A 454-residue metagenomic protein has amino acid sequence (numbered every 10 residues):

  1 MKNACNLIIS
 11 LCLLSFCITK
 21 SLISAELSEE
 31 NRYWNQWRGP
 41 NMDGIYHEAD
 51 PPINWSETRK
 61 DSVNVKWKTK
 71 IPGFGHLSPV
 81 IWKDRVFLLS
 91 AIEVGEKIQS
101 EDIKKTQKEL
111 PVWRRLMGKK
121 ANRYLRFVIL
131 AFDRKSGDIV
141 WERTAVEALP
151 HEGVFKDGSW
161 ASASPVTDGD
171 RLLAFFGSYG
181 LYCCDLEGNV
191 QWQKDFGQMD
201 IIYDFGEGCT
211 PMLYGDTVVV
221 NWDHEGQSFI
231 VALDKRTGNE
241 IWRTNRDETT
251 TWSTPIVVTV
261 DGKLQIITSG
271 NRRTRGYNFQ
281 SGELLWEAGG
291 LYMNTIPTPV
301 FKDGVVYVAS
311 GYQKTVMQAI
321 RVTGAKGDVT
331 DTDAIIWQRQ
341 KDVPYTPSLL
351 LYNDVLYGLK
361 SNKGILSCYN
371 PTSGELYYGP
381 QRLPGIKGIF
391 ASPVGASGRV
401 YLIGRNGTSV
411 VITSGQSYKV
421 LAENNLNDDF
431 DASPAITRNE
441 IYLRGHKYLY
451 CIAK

Functional and structural regions predicted by a protein language model:
M1-I9: Bacterial N-terminal signal peptides that target proteins for export
I8-S21: Bacterial N-terminal signal peptides
I23-K454: Noncatalytic, solvent-exposed loop/strand surfaces of beta-propeller-type extracellular/periplasmic domains
